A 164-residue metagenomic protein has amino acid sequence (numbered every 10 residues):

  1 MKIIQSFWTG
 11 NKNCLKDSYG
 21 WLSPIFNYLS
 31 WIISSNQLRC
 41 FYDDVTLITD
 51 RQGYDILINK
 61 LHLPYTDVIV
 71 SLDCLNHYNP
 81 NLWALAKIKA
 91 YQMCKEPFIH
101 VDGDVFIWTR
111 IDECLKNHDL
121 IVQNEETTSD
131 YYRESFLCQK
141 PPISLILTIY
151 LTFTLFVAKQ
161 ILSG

Functional and structural regions predicted by a protein language model:
M1-L75: N-terminal anchoring/stem segment of glycosyltransferases
N27-Y28, S34, D73-H100: A conserved donor-nucleotide-binding helix/loop in the catalytic core of Leloir-type glycosyltransferases
C40-D44, P64, M93-F98, K116-H118: Short glycine/proline-enriched coil/turn segments at helix->beta-strand junctions
T46-I48, I99-V101, L120-V122, T154: Hydrophobic/aromatic beta-strand patches that form the interior of the parallel beta-sheet core in alpha/beta enzyme
D55-L63, Y91, T109-N117: Short loop/helix-cap segments at secondary-structure boundaries that form the rim of catalytic
D102-F106: The conserved acidic donor/metal-binding loop of glycosyltransferases
I107-I143: Conserved donor-nucleotide/metal-binding helix-loop-beta segment in metal-dependent transferases, i.e., the alpha-helix
Q139-G164: A conserved mid-domain beta-alpha-beta active-site/ligand-binding segment of alpha/beta enzyme cores
